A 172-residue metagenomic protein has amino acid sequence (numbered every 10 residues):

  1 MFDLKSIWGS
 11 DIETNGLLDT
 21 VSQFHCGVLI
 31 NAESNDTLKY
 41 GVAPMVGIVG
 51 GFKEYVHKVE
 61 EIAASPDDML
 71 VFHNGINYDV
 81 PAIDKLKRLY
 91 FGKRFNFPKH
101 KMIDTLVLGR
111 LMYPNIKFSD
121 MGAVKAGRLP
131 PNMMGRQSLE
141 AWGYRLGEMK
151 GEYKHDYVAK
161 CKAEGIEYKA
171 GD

Functional and structural regions predicted by a protein language model:
M1-L29: Entry/capping segment at the start of metal-dependent catalytic domains with acidic active-site entry clusters
L4-K5, S65-M69: A general structural motif
S10-I12, I62, R136, E140: Short, mixed-charge, low-aromatic patches
L29, N35-V56, D68-D172: Active-site-proximal helix-loop-helix substrate-binding element of RNase H-like nuclease domains
H57-A64: Short, well-structured alpha-helical segments in soluble
